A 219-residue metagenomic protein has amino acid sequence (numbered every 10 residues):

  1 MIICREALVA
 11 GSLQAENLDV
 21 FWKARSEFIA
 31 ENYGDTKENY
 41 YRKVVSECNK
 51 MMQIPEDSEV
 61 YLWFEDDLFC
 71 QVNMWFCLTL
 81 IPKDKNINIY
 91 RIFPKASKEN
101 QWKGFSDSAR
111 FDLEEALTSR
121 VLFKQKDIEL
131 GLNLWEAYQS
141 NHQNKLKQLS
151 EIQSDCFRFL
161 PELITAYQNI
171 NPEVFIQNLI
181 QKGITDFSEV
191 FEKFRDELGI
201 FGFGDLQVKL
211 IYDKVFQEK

Functional and structural regions predicted by a protein language model:
M1-K43: A structured, charge-rich N-terminal accessory region that forms the first stable segment of a protein and links
L13-Q14, C70-L78, N100-G104: A short acidic (Asp/Glu
Y33-W75: Long, hydrophobic/aromatic-enriched structural stretches that serve as scaffold segments
F76-I89: A short alpha->loop->secondary-structure connector
I92-R110: Short, conserved secondary-structure transition motifs
G104-Q181: A conserved mid-domain beta-alpha-beta active-site/ligand-binding segment of alpha/beta enzyme cores
E173-V174, N178, D196-K219: Charge-enriched amphipathic alpha-helical scaffolds
G183-F194: Short acidic, hydrophobic short linear motifs in intrinsically disordered regions
